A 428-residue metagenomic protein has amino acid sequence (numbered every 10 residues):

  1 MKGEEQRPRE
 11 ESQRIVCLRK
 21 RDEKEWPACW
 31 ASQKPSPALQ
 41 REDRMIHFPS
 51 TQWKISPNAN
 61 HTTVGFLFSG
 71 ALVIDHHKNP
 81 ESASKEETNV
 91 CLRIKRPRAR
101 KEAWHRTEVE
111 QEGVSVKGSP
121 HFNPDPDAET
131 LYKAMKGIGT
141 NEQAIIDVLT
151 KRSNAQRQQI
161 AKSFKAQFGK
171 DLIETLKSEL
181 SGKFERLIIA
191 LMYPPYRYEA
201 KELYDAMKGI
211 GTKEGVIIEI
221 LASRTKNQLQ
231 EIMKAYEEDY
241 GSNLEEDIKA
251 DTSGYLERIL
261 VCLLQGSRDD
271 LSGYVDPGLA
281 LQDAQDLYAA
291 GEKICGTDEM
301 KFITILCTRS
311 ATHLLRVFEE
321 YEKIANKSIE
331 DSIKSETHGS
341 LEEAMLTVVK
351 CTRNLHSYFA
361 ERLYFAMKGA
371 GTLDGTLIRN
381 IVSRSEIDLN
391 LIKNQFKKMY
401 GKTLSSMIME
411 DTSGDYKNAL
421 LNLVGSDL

Functional and structural regions predicted by a protein language model:
M1-V90, K101: Intrinsically disordered, low-complexity basic segments at termini and long loops, enriched in Pro/Gly and/or Arg/Ser
V90-L428: Structural signature for extended repeat/solenoid scaffolds and their inter-repeat hinge/linker regions, spanning
